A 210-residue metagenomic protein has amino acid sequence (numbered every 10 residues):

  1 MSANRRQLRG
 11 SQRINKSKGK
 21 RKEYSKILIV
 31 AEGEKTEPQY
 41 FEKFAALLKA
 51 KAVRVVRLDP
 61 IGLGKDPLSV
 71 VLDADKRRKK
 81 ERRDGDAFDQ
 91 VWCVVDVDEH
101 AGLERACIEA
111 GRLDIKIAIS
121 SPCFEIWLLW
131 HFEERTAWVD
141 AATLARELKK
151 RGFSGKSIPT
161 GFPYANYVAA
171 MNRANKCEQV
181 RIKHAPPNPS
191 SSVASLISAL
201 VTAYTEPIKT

Functional and structural regions predicted by a protein language model:
M1-R9, R13-K26, P38, E42-P60 (+2 more regions): C-terminal accessory helical subdomains adjacent to catalytic cores in phosphodiester- and nucleotide-handling enzymes
L28-V30: Conserved beta-strand elements of the Class I
G33-T36: Short acidic, Gly/Ser-rich segments with clustered Asp/Glu that frequently serve as metal-coordination loops in enzyme
V70-K80: Glycine-rich, highly charged phosphate/nucleotide-binding loops
